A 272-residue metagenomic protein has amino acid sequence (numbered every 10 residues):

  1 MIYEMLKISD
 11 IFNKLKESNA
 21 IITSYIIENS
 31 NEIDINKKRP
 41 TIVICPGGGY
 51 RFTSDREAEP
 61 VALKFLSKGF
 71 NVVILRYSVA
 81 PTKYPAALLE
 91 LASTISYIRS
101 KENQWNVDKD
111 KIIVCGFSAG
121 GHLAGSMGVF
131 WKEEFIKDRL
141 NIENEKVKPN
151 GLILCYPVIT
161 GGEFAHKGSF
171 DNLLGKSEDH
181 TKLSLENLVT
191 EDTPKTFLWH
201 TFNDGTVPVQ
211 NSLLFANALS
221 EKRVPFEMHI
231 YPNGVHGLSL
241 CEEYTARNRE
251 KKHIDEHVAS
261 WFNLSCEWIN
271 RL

Functional and structural regions predicted by a protein language model:
M1-K37, P85, E163, K167 (+1 more regions): N-terminal cap/lid segment of alpha/beta-hydrolase-fold proteins
N36, D55-V73: Short amphipathic alpha-helix adjacent to the substrate-entry channel of hydrolases
K38-G47: Short beta-strand element of the alpha/beta-hydrolase
T53-D55, I74-K109, H257: Catalytic nucleophile-loop/oxyanion-hole region of alpha/beta-hydrolase and closely related hydrolase-like folds
S93-T181: Primarily recognizes the serine-hydrolase "nucleophile elbow" in alpha/beta-hydrolase and SGNH/GDSL folds
D192, L198-H200, D204: Short beta-strand/loop motif that positions the catalytic acidic residue of the alpha/beta-hydrolase fold
G205-L214, S239: Conserved alpha/beta-hydrolase "acid-adjacent" motif
N217-L272: C-terminal catalytic histidine-bearing segment of alpha/beta-hydrolase fold enzymes
